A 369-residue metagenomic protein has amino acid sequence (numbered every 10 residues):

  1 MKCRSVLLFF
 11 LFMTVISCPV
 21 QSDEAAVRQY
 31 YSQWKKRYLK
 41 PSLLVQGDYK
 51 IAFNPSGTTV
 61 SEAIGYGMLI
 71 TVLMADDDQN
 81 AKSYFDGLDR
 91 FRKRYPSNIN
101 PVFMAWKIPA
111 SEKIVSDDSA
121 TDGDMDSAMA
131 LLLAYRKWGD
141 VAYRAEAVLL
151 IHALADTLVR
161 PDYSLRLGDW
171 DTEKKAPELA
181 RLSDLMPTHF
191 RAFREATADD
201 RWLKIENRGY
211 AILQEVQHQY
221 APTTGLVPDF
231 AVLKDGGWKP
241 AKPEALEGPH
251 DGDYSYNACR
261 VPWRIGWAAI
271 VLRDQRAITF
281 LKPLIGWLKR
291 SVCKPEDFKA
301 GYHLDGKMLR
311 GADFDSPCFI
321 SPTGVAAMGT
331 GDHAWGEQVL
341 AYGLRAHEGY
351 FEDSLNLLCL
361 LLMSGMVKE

Functional and structural regions predicted by a protein language model:
M1-L7: Bacterial N-terminal signal peptides that target proteins for export
F12-E24: Bacterial Sec-dependent signal peptides at the C-terminal "C-region" and cleavage site
D23-Y30, N54-E62, P101-V102, T121-D122 (+3 more regions): Extended ligand-binding clefts on enzyme/binding-domain cores
E24-D124, A128-A130, K137-D140, A258 (+6 more regions): N-terminal carbohydrate-binding/catalytic regions of secreted carbohydrate-active enzymes
K368-E369: Alpha-helical linker/edge segments of TPR/alpha-solenoid repeat scaffolds and analogous pre-/post-domain helices
